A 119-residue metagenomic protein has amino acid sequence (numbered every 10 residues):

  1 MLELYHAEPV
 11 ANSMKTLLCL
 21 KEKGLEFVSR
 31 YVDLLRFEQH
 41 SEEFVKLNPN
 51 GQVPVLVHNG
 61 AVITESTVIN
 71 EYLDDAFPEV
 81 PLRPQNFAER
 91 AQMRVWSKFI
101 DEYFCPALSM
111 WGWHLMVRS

Functional and structural regions predicted by a protein language model:
M1-S119: GST-like domain detector, emphasizing the conserved glutathione-binding G-site in the N-terminal thioredoxin-like
